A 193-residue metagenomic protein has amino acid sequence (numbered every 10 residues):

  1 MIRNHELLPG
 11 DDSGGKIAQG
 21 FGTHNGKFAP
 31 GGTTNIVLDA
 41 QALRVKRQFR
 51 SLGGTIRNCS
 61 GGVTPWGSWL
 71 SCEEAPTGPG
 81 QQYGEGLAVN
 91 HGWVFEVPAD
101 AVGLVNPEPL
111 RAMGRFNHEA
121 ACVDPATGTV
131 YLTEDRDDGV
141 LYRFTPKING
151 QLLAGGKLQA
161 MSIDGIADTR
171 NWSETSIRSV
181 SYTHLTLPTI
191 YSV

Functional and structural regions predicted by a protein language model:
M1-I2, W69-L70, T129-T133: Conserved beta-propeller blade signature
I2-R44, G86: Beta-propeller domains
H5-L7, A75, R136: Residue-level signature of beta-propeller blades and closely related beta-rich strand-turn architectures in secreted
D39-L52, F95-F116, L152-K157: Blade-edge beta-strand/turn elements of extracellular beta-propeller and related beta-sheet repeat scaffolds
A42-Y83, N106: Extracytoplasmic mature domains of secreted/periplasmic and thylakoid-lumen proteins
T55-W66, G114-T127: Beta-rich, blade/repeat-based domains predominating in secreted/periplasmic proteins but also intracellular
T183-T189: Conserved small/polar residues in nucleotide/adenosyl-binding loops
